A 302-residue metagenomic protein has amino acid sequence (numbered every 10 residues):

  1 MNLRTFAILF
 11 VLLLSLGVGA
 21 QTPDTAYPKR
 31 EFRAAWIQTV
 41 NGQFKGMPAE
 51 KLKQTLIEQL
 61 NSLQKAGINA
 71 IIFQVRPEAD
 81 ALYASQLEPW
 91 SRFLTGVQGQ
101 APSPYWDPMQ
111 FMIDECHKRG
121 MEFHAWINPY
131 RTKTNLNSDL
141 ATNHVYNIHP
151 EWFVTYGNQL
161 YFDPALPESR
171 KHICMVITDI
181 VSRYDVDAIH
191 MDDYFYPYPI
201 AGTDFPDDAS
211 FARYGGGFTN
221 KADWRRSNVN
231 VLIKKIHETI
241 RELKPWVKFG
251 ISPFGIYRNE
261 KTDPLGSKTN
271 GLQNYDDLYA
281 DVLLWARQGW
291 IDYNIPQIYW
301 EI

Functional and structural regions predicted by a protein language model:
A7-S15: Bacterial N-terminal signal peptides
R30-F32, Q38, G42-Q54, D114 (+3 more regions): Active-site-adjacent "subsite" loops/lids of carbohydrate-active enzymes
N41-E50, W90-W106, Y156-C174, G216-V229 (+2 more regions): The substrate-binding groove and active-site-proximal loops of carbohydrate-active enzymes, especially glycoside
Q54-A81, R183-A188, L284, W290-Y293: Catalytic domains of carbohydrate-active enzymes, especially glycoside hydrolases
I57, F73-N128, G216-L243: Aromatic-lined substrate-binding rim segments of carbohydrate-active enzymes
A81-G96, R131-G157, D193-G217, T262-L272: Aromatic- and acidic-residue-enriched segments that line the glycan-binding/catalytic groove of carbohydrate-active
H117, E122-T134, H190-P197, A222-L278: Aromatic-lined carbohydrate-recognition surfaces of secreted/lumenal glycan-active proteins
D187, D192, F211-F218, N274-I302: Aromatic- and acid-rich polysaccharide-binding/catalytic face of secreted or lumenal carbohydrate-active enzymes
